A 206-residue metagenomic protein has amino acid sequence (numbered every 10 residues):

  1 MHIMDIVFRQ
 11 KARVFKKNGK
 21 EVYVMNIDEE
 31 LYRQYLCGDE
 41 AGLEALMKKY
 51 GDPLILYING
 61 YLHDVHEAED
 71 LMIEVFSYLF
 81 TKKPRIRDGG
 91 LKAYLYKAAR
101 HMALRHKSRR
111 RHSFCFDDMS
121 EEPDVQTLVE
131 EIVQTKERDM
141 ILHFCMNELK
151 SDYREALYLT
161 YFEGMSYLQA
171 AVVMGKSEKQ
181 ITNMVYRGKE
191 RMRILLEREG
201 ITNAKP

Functional and structural regions predicted by a protein language model:
M1-P53, G60, I194, I201 (+1 more regions): N-terminal module of bacterial RNA polymerase sigma factors
L46, Y50, L54, V75 (+3 more regions): Residue-level preference for hydrophobic side chains embedded in well-ordered alpha helices
L56, D70-S77, T81, G89-H101: Structural recognition of an alpha-helix C-terminal capping motif at a helix-to-coil junction
K97-F116, T135: Arg/Lys-rich amphipathic alpha helix in sigma70-family domain 2
S108, L149, R154, Y186-P206: Short, Lys/Arg-enriched C-terminal cap helix and immediately downstream tail that follows
S120-N147: Acidic, proline/glycine-rich intrinsically disordered inter-domain spacer in sigma factors
A156-T160: A short pre-motif secondary-structure segment
L168-R198: DNA-recognition helix of helix-turn-helix
